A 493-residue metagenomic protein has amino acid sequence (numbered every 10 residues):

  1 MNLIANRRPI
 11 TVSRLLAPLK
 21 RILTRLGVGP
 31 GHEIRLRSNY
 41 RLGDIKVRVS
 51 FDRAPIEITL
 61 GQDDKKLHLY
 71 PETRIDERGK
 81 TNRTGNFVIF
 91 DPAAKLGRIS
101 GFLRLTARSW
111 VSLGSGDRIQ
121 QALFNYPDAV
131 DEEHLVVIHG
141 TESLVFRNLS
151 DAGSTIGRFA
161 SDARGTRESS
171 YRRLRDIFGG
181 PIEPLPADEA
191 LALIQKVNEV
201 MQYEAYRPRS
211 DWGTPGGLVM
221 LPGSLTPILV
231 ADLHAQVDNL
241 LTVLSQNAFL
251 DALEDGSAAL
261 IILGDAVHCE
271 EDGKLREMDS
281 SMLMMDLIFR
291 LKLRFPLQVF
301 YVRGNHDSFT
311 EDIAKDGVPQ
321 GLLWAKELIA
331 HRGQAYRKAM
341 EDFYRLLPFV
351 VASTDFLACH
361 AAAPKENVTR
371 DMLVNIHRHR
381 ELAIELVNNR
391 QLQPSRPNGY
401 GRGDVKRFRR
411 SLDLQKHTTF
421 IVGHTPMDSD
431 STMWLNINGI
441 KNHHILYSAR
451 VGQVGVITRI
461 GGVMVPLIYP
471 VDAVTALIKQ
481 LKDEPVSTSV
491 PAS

Functional and structural regions predicted by a protein language model:
M1-S493: Feature recognizes metal-dependent phosphohydrolase scaffolds
